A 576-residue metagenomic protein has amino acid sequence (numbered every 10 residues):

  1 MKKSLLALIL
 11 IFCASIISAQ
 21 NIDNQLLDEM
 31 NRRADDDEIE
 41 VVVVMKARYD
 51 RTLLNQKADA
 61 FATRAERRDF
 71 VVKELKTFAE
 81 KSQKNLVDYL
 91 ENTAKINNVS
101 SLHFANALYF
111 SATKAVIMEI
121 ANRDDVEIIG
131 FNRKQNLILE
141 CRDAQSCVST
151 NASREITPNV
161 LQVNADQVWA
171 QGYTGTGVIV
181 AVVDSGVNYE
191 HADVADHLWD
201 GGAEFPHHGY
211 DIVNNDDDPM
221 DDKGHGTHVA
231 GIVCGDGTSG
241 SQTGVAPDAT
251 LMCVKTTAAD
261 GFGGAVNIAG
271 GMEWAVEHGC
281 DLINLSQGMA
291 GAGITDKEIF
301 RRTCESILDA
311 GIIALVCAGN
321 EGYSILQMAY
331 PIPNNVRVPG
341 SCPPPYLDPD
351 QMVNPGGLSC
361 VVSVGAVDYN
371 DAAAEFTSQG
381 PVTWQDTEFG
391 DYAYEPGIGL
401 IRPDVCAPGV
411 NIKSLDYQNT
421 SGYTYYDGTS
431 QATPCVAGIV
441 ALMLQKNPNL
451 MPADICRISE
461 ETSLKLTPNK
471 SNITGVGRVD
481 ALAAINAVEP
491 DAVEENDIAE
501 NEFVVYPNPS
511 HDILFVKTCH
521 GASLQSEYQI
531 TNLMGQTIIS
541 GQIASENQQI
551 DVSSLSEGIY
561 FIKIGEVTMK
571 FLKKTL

Functional and structural regions predicted by a protein language model:
M1-I22, T575-L576: Bacterial Sec-dependent N-terminal signal peptides
L6, N496-L576: C-terminal outer-membrane/trafficking sorting elements
Q20, N31-D36, N55, I128 (+10 more regions): Subtilisin-like serine protease catalytic core
Q20-C141: Inhibitory N-terminal propeptides of secreted protease zymogens
E119-I179, A192-D193, D371, E375 (+1 more regions): Protease zymogen maturation seam
A230, M252-A258, D281-L282, R402 (+1 more regions): Hydrolase catalytic cores
M272-I294, C317-A318: Short acidic, glycine-rich surface-loop motifs adjacent to enzyme active sites
R337-Q445: Extracellular S/T/G-rich loop segment that most often corresponds to the catalytic His/Ser-adjacent loop
